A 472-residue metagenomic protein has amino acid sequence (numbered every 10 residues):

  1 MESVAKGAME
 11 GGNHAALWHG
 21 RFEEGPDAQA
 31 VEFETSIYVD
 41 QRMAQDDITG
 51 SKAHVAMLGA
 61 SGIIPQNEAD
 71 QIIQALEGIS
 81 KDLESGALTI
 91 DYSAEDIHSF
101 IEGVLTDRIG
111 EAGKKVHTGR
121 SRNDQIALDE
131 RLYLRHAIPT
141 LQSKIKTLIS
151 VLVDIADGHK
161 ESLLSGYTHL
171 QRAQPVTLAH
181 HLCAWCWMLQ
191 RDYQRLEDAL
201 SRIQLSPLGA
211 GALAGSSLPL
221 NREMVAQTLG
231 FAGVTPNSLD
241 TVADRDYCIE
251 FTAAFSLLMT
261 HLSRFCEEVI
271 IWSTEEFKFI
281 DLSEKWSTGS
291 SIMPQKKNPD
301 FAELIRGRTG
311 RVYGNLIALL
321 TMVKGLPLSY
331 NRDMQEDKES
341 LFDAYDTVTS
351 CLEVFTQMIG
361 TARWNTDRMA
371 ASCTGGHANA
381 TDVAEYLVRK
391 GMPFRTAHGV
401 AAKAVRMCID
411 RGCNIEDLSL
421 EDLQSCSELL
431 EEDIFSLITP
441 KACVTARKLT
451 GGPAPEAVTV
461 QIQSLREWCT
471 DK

Functional and structural regions predicted by a protein language model:
E2-G215, L220-Q227, T288-G289, D300 (+3 more regions): A helix-coil-helix interface module used to build multimeric assemblies and to scaffold catalytic/cofactor sites
E2-G50, E111-A112, M293-K472: Glycine-rich cofactor/substrate-binding loops
S51, H98, E102, C248-F251 (+2 more regions): Short runs of predominantly hydrophobic/aromatic residues within well-ordered alpha helices that form helix-helix
A53-A56, L132, H136, I249-A253 (+1 more regions): Positions in alpha-helical segments
H54, A75, I79-D82, V104 (+17 more regions): Generic, well-ordered alpha-helical scaffold segments in large soluble proteins
I63-I64, F231, M392, C413: Helix N-cap/coil-helix junction residues
L134-I138, Q142, D157, S165 (+5 more regions): Charged, flexible cofactor/metal-binding loops and thiol motifs
